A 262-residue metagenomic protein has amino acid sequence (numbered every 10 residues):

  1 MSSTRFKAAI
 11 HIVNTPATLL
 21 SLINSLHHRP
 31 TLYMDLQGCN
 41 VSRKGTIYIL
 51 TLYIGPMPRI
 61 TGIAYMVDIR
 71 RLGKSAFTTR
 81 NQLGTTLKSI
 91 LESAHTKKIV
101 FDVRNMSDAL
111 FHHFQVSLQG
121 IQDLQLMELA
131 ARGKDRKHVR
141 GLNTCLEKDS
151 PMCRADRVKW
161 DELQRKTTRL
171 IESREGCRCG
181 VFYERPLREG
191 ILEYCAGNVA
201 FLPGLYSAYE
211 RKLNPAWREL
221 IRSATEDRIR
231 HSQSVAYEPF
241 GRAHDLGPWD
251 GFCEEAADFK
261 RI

Functional and structural regions predicted by a protein language model:
M1-L36, I229-R230, F252, A256-I262: N-terminal accessory regions of nucleic-acid-interacting proteins
T31-K44, M106: Short acidic, Gly/Ser-rich segments with clustered Asp/Glu that frequently serve as metal-coordination loops in enzyme
N40-M57: A short alpha/beta connector and helix-capping loop motif
I60-K97: Nucleic-acid-processing active sites and adjacent nucleic-acid-binding tracks, predominantly divalent metal-dependent
R104-Q115: Short active-site loop/helix that positions an aromatic residue
L124-P151: Short alpha-helix plus adjacent loop in nuclease-associated cores
D156-S232: Acidic, Mg2+-coordinating catalytic module of metal-dependent nucleases/exonucleases that use a two-metal-ion mechanism
P215-I262: Common nucleic-acid-contacting/processivity interface regions adjacent to the catalytic cores of nucleic-acid enzymes
